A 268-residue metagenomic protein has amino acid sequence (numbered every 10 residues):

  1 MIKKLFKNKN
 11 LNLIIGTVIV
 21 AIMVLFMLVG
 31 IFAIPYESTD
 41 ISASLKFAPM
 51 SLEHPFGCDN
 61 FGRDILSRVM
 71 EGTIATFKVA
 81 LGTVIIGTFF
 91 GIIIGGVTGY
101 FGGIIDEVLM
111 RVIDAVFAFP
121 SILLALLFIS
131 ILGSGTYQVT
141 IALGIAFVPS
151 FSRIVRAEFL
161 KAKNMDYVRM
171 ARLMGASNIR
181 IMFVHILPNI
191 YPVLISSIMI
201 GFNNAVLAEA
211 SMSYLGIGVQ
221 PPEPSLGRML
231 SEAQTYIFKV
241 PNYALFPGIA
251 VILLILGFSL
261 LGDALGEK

Functional and structural regions predicted by a protein language model:
M1-Y36, V112, I190: N-terminal signal-anchor/first transmembrane alpha helix
I2-K9, Y36-V84, R228, E232-G248: Periplasmic/extracellular loop-to-transmembrane helix junction in inner-membrane transport proteins
I31-A33, A80-D114, L126: Transmembrane-helix boundary motif in ABC transporter permease subunits
P55, D59, G99-Y100, I105-K161 (+1 more regions): Generic hydrophobic transmembrane alpha-helix motif, especially the helices
L126, G135-T140, G144, I195-R228: Non-cytoplasmic
I129-I131, F159, A208-A250: Glycine-rich helix-loop "coupling/hinge" segments at transmembrane-helix boundaries in multipass transporters
P192, S196-F202, P241-K268: C-terminal transmembrane helix and the adjacent membrane-cytosol boundary/short C-terminal tail of inner/organellar
